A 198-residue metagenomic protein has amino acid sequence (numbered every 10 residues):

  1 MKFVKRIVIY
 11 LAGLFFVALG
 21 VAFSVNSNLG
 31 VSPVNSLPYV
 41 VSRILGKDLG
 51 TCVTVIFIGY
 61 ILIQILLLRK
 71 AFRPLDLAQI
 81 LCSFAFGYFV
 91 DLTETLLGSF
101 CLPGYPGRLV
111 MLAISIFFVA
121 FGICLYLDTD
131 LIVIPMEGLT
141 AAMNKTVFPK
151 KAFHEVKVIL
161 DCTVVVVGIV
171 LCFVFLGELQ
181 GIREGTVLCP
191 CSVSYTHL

Functional and structural regions predicted by a protein language model:
S36-G46, G138-F148: Short amphipathic alpha-helical coupling elements at transmembrane boundaries
L45-I56: Structural signature of hydrophobic alpha-helical transmembrane segments
Y60-A71: C-terminal ends of transmembrane helices
L75-F84, P106-R108: Cytoplasmic-side transmembrane-helix entry/capping segments in multi-pass membrane proteins
L96-K145: Membrane-proximal helix-loop-helix units in multi-pass membrane proteins
C172-G185: Extracellular/periplasmic helix-loop-helix junctions in multi-pass membrane proteins
T196-H197: Conserved small/polar residues in nucleotide/adenosyl-binding loops
